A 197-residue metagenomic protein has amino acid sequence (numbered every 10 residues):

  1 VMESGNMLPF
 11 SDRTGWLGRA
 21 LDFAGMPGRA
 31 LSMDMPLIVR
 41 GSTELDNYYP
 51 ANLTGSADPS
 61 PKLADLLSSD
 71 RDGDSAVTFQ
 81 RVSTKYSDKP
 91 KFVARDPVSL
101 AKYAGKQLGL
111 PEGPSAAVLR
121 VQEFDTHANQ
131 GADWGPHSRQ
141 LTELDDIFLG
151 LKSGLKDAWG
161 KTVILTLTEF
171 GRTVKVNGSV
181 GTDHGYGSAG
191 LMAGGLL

Functional and structural regions predicted by a protein language model:
V1-D157, K175, A189-L197: Feature for exported/extracytoplasmic and membrane-associated proteins, marking the mature portion
A158-I164: Surface-exposed patches in mature extracellular/periplasmic domains of secreted proteins
I164-G171: Acidic/histidine-rich, metal-coordinating catalytic segments
G171-R172, G178: Mixed-charge, polar/low-complexity N-terminal
S179, D183, M192: Active-site substrate-binding loop specific to GH73 endo-beta-N-acetylglucosaminidase modules in bacterial autolysins
G185-G187: Short, solvent-exposed loop/turn segments at the edges of secondary structure
